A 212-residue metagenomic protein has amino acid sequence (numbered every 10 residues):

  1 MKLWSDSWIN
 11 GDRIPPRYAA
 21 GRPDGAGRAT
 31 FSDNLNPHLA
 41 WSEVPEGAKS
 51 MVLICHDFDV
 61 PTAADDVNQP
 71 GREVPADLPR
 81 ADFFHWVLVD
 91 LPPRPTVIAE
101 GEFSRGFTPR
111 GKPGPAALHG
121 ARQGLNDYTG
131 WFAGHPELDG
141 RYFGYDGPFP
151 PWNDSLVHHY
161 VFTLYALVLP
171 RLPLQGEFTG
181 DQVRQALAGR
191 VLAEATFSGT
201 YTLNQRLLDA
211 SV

Functional and structural regions predicted by a protein language model:
M1-V212: N-terminus-centered regions that define maturation/targeting leaders and the start of the first functional domain
